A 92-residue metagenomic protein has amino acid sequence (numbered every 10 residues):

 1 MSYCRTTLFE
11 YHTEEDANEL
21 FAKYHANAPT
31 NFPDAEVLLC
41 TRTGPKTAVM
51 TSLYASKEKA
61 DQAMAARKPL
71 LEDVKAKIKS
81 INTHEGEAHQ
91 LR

Functional and structural regions predicted by a protein language model:
M1-P69, K75-R92: Short S/T/G/P-rich N-terminal loop/turn motif that feeds into the first structured element of a domain
